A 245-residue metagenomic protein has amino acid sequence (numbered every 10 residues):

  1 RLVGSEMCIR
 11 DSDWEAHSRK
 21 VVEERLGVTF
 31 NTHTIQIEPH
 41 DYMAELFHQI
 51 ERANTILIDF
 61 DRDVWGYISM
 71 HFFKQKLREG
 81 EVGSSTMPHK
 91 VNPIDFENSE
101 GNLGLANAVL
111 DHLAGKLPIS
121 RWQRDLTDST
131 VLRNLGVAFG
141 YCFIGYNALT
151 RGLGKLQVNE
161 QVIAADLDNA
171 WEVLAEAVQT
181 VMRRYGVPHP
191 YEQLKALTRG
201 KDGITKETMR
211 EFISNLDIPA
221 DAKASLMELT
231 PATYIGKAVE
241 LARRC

Functional and structural regions predicted by a protein language model:
L2-I9: Short, small-residue-biased leader/transition segments that mark boundaries at the very start of proteins
R10-D11, K201: Short, small-residue-enriched loops and turns at beta-alpha junctions that line or gate enzyme active sites
D11-H33, L46-R78, E100-R121, A138-E160: Long, well-ordered alpha-helical segments
T29-I50, D125, S129, M209-F212: Amphipathic, heptad-repeat alpha-helical segments used for oligomerization and assembly
T34-I35, R62, L194, S225: Proline- and acidic/polar-enriched loop/turn elements at helix boundaries
I35-R52, I68, E81-I94: Loop-rich catalytic cores of soluble enzymes, especially ATP-dependent carboxylate-amine ligases and other
V82-C245: Catalytic-core signal marking the mid-to-C-terminal active-site face
